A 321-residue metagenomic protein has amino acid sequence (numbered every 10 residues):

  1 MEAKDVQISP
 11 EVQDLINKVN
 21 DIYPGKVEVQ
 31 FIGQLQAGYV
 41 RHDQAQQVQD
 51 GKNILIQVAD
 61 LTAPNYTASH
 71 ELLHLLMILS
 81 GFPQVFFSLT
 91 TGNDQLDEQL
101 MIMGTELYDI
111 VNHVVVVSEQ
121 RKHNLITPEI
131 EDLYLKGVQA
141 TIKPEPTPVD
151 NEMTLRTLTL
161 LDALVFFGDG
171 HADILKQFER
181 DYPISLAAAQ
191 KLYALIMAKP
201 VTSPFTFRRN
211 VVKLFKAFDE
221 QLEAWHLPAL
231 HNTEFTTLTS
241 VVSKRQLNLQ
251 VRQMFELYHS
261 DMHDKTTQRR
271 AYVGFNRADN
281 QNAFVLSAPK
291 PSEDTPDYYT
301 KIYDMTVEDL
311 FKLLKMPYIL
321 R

Functional and structural regions predicted by a protein language model:
M1-D50, L61, I102-G104, H123-L125 (+2 more regions): Auxiliary, metal-adjacent structural segments of Zn-dependent hydrolase domains
K52-A68: Short pre-active-site segment immediately N-terminal to the catalytic Zn-binding motif
Q57-T62, A288-P291, K301-Y303: Secondary-structure transition/turn motif
A63, M77-N112, V211: Post-HEXXH active-site segment of zinc metalloproteases
A68-M77: Active-site His/Glu-centered metal-binding helix of metallohydrolases
E98, G104-F166: Internal, well-ordered alpha/beta segment that forms a basic, Gly-enriched binding/recognition surface
V138-P296: Pan-zinc metallopeptidase signature
E293-R321: Hydrophobic, glycine-enriched assembly/anchoring segments
